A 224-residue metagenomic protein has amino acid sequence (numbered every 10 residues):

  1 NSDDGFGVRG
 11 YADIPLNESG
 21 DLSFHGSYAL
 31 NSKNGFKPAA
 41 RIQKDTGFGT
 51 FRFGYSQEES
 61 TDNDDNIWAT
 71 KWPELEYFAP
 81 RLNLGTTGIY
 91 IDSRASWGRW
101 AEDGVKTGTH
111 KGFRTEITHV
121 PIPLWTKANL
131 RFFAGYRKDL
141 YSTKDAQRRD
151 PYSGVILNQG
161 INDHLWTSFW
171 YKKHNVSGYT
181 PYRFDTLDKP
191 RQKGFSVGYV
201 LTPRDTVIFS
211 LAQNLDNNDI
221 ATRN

Functional and structural regions predicted by a protein language model:
N1-N224: Outer-membrane beta-barrel proteins and related beta-barrel translocases across Gram-negative bacteria
